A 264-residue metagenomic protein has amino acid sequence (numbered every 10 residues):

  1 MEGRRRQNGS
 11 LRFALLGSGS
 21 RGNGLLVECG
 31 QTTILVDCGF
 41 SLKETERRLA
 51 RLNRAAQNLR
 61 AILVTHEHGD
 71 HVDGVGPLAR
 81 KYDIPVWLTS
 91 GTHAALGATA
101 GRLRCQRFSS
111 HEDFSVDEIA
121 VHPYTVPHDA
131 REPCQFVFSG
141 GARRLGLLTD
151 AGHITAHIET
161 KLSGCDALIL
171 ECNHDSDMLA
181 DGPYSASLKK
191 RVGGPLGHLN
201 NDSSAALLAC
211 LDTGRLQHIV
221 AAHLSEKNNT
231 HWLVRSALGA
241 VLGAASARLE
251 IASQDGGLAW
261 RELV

Functional and structural regions predicted by a protein language model:
M1-L52, C134-D150, A167: Conserved beta-strand hairpin/beta-sheet module of binuclear metal-dependent hydrolase folds, prominently
A14-G24, V64-G76, H93-G97, P123-Y124: Structured catalytic core of nucleotide-sugar glycosyltransferases
V36-G39, L59-E67, W87-S90, G146-T149 (+3 more regions): Active-site neighborhood of phospho(di)ester-bond hydrolases with catalytic His/Asp-centered motifs
S41-L88: Active-site metal-binding motif and surrounding structural segment of the metallo-beta-lactamase
H68-V72, H93-L96, A130-R131, H153-A156 (+2 more regions): Active-site environment of divalent metal-dependent phosphoester hydrolases
D73-Y82, A95-A98, N229-S236: Metal-dependent catalytic neighborhoods of phosphoester/phosphodiester hydrolases
L88-A142: Metallo-beta-lactamase
A156-S253: Cap/insert and terminal regions of metallo-dependent hydrolase folds
